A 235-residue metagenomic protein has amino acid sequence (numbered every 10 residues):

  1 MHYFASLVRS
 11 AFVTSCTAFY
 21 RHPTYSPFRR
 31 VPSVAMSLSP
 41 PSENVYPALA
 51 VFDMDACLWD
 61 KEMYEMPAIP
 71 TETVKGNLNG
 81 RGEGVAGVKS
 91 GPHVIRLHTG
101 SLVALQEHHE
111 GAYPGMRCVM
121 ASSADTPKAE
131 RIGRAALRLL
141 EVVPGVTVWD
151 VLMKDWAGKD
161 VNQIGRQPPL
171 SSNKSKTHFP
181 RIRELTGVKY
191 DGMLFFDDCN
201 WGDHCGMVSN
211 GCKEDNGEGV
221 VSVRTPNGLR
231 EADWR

Functional and structural regions predicted by a protein language model:
M1, S42-N44, G111-Y113, T186-K189 (+1 more regions): Intrinsically disordered, low-complexity regulatory regions enriched in Ser/Pro/Gly/Thr and acidic residues
M1-R21, P27: N-terminal chloroplast transit peptides
A18, A35-M36: Proteolytic processing junctions in secreted/extracellular precursors, especially proprotein convertase/trypsin-like
T24-A35: N-terminal, immediately post-signal peptide pro-regions of secreted/luminal proteins
S37-D160: Alpha-helical substrate-recognition element adjacent to the catalytic core
S37-S39, K176, P180-L194, C199-R235: Asp-based, Mg2+/Mn2+-dependent phosphohydrolase catalytic module
A124-K128, S171, C199-G202: Acidic, metal-coordinating catalytic cores used for nucleic-acid/nucleotide bond scission and strand-transfer chemistry
W149-T186: Internal catalytic-core helix/loop-beta-alpha segment that presents or stabilizes conserved functional determinants
